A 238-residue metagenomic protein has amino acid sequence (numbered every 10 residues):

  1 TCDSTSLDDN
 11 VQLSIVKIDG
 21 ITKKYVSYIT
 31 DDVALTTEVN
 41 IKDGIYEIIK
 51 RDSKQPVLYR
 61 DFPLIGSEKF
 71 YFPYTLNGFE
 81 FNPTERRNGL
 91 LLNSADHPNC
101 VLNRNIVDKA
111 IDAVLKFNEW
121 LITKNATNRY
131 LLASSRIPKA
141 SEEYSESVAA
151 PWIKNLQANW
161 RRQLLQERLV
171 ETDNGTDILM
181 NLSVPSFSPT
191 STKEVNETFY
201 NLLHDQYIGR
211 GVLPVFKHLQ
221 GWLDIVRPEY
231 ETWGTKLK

Functional and structural regions predicted by a protein language model:
T1-K238: GHKL/Bergerat-fold ATPase module
